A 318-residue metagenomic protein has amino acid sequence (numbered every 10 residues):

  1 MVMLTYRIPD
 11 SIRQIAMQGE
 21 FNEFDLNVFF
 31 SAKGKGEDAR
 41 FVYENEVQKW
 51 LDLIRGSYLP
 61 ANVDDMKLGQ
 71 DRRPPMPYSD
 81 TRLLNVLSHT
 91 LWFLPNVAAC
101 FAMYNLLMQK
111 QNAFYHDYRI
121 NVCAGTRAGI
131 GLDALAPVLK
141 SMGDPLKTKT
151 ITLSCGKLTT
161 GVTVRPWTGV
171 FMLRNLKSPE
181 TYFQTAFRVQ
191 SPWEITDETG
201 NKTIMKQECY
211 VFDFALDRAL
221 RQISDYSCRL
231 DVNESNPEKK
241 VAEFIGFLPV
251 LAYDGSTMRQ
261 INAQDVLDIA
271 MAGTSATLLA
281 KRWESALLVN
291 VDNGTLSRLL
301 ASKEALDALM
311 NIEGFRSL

Functional and structural regions predicted by a protein language model:
M1-H89: Interdomain helical connector at the RecA1-RecA2 junction of SF1/SF2 helicase-like NTPases
I8-P9, V97-A99, L158-T159, D217-R218: Short, solvent-exposed loop/turn segments at secondary-structure junctions
D10-Q18, A102, I130, L220-R221: Short, solvent-exposed loop/turn elements at domain surfaces
R55-L84, K110-Y115, S141-L146, P192-T203: Alpha-helix termini
D80-Q109: Conserved strand-helix element at the start of the C-terminal RecA-like helicase core
L94-P95, A124, S317-L318: Extended alpha-helical coiled-coil/bundle linker/stalk regions that scaffold oligomerization and domain organization
Y115, R119-E234: Conserved RecA-like P-loop NTPase helicase motor core
P192-R316: Long, hydrophobic alpha-helical segments
